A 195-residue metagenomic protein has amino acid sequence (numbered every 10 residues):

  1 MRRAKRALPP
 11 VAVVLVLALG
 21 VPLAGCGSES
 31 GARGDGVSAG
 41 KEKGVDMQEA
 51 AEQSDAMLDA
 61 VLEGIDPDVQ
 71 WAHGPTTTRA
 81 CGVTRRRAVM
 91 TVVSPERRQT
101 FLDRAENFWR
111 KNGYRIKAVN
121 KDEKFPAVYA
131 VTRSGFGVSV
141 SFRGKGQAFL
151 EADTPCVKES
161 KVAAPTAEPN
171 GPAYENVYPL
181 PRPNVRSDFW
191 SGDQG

Functional and structural regions predicted by a protein language model:
M1-V13: Bacterial N-terminal signal peptides that target proteins for export
V21-G25: C-terminal motif of bacterial Sec signal peptides marking the signal peptidase cleavage site
G27-S30: Bacterial signal peptide processing site
G34-Q48, P75-F108: Terminal, regulation- and interaction-focused segments at domain boundaries
G44-E63, K145-G195: Extracellularly exposed regions in secreted/surface proteins, prominently low-complexity, repeat-rich
M57-D68, R104, F108: Generic non-transmembrane alpha-helical segments
I65-G74, N112-V119: Short secondary-structure junctions
F101-P179: Extracytosolic low-complexity repeat regions of secreted or lipid-anchored proteins
